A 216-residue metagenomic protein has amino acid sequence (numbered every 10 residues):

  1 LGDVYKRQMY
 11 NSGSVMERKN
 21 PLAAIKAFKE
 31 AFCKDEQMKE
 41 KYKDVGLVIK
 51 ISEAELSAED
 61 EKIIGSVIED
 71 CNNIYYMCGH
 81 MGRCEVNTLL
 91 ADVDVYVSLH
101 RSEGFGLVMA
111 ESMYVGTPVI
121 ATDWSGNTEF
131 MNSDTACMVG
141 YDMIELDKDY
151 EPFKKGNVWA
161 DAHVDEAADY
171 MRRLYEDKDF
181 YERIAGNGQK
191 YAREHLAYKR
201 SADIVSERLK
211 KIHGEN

Functional and structural regions predicted by a protein language model:
L1-Y5: Short, small-residue-biased leader/transition segments that mark boundaries at the very start of proteins
E53, A58-N87, V95: Nucleotide-activated donor-binding/catalytic signature segment of Leloir-type glycosyltransferases, i.e., the conserved
D94, G116, D123: A short alpha->beta transition loop at the rim of the catalytic pocket in nucleotide-sugar-dependent
R101: Aromatic "clamp/platform" in nucleotide-sugar-dependent glycosyltransferases that forms part of the donor/acceptor
G106-M109, W124: Short glycine/serine-rich donor-binding loops of glycosyltransferases
P118-A121, M131, C137-G140: Short hydrophobic beta-strand element within catalytic cores of glycosyltransferases and related nucleotide-activated
E166, R172-R173, F180-E194, K211: A short, well-ordered alpha-helix in the C-terminal region of glycosyltransferases
Y198-N216: C-terminal alpha-helical cap of glycosyltransferases
